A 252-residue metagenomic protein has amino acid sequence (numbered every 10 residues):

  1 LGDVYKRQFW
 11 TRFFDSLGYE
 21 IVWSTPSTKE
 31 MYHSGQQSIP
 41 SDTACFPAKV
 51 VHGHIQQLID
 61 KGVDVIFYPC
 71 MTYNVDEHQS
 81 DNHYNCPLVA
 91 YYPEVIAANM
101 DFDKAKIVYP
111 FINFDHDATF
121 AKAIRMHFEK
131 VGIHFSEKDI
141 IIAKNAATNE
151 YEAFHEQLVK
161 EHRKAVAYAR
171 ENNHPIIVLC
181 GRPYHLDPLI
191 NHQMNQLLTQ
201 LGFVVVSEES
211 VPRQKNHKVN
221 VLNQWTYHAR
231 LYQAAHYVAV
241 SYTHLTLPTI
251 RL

Functional and structural regions predicted by a protein language model:
L1-Q8, T243-T249: Conserved small/polar residues in nucleotide/adenosyl-binding loops
D3-R7, S27-K29, A48-K49, C70-V75 (+3 more regions): Gly/Ser/Thr-rich loops at beta-strand to alpha-helix junctions that form or flank small-molecule/cofactor-binding
K6-F9, H33-S38, D76-Y84, A118-I124 (+2 more regions): Short acidic, glycine/serine/threonine-rich loops at helix termini
Y19-T43, P110-D117, F203-W225: Short connector loops at secondary-structure junctions
I39, C45-I112: N-terminal glycine-rich phosphate/adenylate-binding segment common to multiple enzyme folds
V51-Q57, T226-V240: A short, acidic, amphipathic alpha-helical segment used as a generic capping/interface helix at domain edges
N113-Q214: A charged, amphipathic alpha-helical module
